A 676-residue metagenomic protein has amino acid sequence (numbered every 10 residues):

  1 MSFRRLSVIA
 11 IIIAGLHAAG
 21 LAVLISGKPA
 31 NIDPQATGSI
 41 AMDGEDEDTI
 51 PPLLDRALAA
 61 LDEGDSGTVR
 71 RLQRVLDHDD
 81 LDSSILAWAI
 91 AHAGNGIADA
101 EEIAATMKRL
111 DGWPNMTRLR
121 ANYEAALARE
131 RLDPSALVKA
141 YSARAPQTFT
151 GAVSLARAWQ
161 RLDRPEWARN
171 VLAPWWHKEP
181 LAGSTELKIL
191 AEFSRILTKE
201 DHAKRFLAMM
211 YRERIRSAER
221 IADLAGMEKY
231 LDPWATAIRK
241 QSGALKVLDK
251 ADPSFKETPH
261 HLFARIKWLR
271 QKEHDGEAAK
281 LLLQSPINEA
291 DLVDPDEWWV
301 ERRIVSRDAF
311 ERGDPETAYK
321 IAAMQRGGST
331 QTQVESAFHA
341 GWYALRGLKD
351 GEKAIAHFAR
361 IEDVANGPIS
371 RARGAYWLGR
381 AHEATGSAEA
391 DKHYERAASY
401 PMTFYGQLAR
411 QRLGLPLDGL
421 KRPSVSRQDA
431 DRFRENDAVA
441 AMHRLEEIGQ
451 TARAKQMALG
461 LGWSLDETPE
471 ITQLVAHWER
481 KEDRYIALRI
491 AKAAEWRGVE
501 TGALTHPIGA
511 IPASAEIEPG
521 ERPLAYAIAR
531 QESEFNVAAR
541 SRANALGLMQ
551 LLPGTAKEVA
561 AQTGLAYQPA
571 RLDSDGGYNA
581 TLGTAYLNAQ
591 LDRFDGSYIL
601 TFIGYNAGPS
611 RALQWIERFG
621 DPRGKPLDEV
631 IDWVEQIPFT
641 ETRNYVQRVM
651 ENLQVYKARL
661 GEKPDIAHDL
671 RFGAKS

Functional and structural regions predicted by a protein language model:
V23-I50: Compositionally biased, proline/threonine/alanine/serine-rich low-complexity intrinsically disordered stretches
I40-E47, R70-L81, H92-N95, A104-N115 (+15 more regions): Solenoid-like repeat scaffolds
P51-T68, K204-R212, A264-K272, I304-R312 (+2 more regions): Alpha-helical segment of the N-proximal tetratricopeptide repeat
L53, S83, A87, I103 (+9 more regions): TPR repeat positional signature
L58, A125, R157, L207 (+6 more regions): Residue-level recognition of tetratricopeptide repeat
L61, I90-N95, E124-A128, Q160 (+13 more regions): Specific register positions within alpha-helical solenoid repeats of the TPR/Sel1-like families, i.e., one
W88, A104-A105, R109, H274-E277 (+10 more regions): Catalytic glycan-binding domains that act on GlcNAc-containing polysaccharides
